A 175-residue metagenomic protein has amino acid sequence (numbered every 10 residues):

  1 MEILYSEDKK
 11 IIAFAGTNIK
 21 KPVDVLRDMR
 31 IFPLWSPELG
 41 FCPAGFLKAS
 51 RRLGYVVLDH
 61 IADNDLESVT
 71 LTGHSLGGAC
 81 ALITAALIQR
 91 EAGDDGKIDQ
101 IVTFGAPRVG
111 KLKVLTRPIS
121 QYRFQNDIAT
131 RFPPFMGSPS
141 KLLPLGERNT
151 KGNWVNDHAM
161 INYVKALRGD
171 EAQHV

Functional and structural regions predicted by a protein language model:
M1-T70, A86-V175: Alpha/beta hydrolase fold serine-hydrolase catalytic domain that processes acyl esters and thioesters
G73-G77, A81: Gly/Ala-rich beta-loop-alpha elbow adjacent to hydrolase catalytic centers
